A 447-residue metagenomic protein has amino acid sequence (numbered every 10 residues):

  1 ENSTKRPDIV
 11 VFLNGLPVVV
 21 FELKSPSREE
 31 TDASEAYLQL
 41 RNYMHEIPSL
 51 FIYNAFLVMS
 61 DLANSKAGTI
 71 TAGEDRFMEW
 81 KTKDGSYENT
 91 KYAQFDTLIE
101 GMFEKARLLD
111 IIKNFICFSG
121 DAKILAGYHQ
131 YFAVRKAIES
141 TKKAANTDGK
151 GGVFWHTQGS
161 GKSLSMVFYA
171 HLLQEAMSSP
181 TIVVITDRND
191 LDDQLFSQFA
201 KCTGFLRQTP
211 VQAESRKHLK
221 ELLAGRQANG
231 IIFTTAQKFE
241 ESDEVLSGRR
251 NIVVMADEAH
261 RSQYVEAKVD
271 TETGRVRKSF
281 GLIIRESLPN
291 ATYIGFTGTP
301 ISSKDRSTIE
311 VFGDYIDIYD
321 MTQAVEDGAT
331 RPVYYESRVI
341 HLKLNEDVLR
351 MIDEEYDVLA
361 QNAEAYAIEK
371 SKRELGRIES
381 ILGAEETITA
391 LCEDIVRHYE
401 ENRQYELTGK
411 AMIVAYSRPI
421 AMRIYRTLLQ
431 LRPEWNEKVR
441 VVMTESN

Functional and structural regions predicted by a protein language model:
E1-T181, D190-L206, Q227-I231, R249-N251 (+3 more regions): ATP-dependent helicase/translocase motor core
V58-S60, I232-T234, V254-M255, T292-T297: Structural recognition of the conserved hydrophobic beta-strand(s) that form the central parallel beta-sheet of P-loop
F154-H156, P180-R188, G409-S417: Conserved RecA-like ASCE P-loop NTPase motor core of nucleic-acid helicases/translocases
Q158, H260, G281-K304: Conserved helicase ATPase motor motifs in RecA-like P-loop NTPase domains
E214-I232, V245-R249, N447: Conserved motor-coupling elements within RecA-like helicase/translocase cores
A228-I283: Conserved RecA-like ASCE ATPase "motif II neighborhood" in helicase/translocase motors
R306-T408, Y425, L429: Interdomain helical connector at the RecA1-RecA2 junction of SF1/SF2 helicase-like NTPases
R418-M443: Conserved helicase motor "Helicase C" RecA-like lobe of SF1/SF2 P-loop NTPases
